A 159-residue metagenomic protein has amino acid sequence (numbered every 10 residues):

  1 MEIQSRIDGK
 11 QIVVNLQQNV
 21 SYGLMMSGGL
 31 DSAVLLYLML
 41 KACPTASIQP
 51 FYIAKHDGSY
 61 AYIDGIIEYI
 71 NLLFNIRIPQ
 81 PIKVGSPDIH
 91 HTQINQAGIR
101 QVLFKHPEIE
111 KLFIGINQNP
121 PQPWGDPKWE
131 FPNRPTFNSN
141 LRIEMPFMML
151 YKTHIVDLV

Functional and structural regions predicted by a protein language model:
M1-V159: Nucleotide-activated chemistry modules centered on ATP-dependent adenylation/adenylyltransferase
